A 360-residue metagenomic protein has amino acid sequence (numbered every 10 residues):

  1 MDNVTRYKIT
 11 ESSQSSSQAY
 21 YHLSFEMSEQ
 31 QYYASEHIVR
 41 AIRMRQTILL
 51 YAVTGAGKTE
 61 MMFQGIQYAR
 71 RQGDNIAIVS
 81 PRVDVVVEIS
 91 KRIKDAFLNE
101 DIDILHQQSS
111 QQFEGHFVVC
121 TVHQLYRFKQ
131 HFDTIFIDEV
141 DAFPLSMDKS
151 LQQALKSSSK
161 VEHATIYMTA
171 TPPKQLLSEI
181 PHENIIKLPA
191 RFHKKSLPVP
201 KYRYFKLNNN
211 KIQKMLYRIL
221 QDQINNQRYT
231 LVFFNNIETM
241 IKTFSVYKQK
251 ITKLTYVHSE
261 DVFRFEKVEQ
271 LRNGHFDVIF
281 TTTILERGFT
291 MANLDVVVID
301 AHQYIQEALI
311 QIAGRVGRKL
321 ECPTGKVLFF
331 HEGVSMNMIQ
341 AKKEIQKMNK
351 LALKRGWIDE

Functional and structural regions predicted by a protein language model:
M1-E26: Cys/His-rich short segments
L23-Q46: N-terminal pre-P-loop "Q-motif" helix
R43-Q67: Walker A/P-loop
I48, H182-L254, G356-I358: Conserved interdomain linker/interface between the two RecA-like ATPase lobes of SF2 helicase motors
V87, E100-E114, L254-T282: Conserved helicase ATPase core of P-loop NTP-dependent helicases/translocases
Q130-Y204, K211-Q213, R218: Post-DEXD/H (motif II) to motif III coupling segment of the RecA-like Helicase ATP-binding lobe
E139-A142, H258-D261, V268, R272-G325 (+1 more regions): Conserved RecA-like helicase motor core of SF1/SF2 enzymes
S159-Q175, R315-E344: Conserved segment of the helicase C-terminal RecA-like domain
